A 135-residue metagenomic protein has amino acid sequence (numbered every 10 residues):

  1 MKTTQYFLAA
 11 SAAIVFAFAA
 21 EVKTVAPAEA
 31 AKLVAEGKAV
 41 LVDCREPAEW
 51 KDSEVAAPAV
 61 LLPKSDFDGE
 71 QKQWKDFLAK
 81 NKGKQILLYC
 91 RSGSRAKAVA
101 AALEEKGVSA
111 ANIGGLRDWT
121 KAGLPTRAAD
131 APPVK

Functional and structural regions predicted by a protein language model:
K2-Q5, F18-A39, A48-Q85, S94-K135: Rhodanese-like catalytic fold shared by cysteine-dependent sulfurtransferases and DSP/PTP-type phosphatases
A10-A20: Hydrophobic h-region of N-terminal signal peptides that target proteins for export in Gram-negative bacteria
L41-D43: Structural scaffold elements adjacent to functional motifs in cytosolic proteins
Y89-C90: Short, surface-exposed ligand- or partner-binding patches at beta-edge/loop junctions that are enriched in aromatics
